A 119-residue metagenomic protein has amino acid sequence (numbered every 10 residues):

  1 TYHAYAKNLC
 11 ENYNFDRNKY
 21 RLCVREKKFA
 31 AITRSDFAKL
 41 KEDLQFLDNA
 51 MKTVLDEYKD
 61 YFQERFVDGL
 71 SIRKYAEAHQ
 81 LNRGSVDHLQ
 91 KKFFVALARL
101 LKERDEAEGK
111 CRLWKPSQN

Functional and structural regions predicted by a protein language model:
T1-A50, D105-R112, S117-N119: N-terminal interaction/assembly modules
V54-L55: Alpha-helical hinge/cap motifs
Y61-F62: A short pre-motif secondary-structure segment
D68-S85: Helix-turn-helix DNA-binding module
L89-K92: Residues within the DNA-recognition helix of helix-turn-helix
F94-D105: C-terminal flanking helix
